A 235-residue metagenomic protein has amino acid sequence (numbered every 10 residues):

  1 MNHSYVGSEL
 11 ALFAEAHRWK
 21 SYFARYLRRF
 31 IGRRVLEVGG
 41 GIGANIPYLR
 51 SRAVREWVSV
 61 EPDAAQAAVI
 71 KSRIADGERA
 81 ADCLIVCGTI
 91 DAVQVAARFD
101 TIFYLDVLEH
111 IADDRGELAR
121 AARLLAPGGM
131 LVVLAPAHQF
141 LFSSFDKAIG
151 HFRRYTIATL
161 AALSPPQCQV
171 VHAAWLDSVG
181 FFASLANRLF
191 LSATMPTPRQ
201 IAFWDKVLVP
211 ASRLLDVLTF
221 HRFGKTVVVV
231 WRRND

Functional and structural regions predicted by a protein language model:
M1-L105, R115-L118, T197-P198, A202 (+2 more regions): Conserved N-terminal segment of class I S-adenosyl-L-methionine
L105-L108, L134: Residues lining the SAM
R115-M130: A short glycine-rich, Lys/Arg-flanked "PGG" loop and its adjoining helix->strand segment in the class I
L131-R153, I157-A162, L185: Short, glycine-/aromatic-enriched active-site segment of Class I SAM-dependent methyltransferases
C168-V179: Conserved S-adenosyl-L-methionine
G180-V209: C-terminal helical/coil "lid" or tail adjacent to the Rossmann-like core of SAM-dependent
N187-S192, R222-D235: Core SAM-dependent methyltransferase catalytic element
